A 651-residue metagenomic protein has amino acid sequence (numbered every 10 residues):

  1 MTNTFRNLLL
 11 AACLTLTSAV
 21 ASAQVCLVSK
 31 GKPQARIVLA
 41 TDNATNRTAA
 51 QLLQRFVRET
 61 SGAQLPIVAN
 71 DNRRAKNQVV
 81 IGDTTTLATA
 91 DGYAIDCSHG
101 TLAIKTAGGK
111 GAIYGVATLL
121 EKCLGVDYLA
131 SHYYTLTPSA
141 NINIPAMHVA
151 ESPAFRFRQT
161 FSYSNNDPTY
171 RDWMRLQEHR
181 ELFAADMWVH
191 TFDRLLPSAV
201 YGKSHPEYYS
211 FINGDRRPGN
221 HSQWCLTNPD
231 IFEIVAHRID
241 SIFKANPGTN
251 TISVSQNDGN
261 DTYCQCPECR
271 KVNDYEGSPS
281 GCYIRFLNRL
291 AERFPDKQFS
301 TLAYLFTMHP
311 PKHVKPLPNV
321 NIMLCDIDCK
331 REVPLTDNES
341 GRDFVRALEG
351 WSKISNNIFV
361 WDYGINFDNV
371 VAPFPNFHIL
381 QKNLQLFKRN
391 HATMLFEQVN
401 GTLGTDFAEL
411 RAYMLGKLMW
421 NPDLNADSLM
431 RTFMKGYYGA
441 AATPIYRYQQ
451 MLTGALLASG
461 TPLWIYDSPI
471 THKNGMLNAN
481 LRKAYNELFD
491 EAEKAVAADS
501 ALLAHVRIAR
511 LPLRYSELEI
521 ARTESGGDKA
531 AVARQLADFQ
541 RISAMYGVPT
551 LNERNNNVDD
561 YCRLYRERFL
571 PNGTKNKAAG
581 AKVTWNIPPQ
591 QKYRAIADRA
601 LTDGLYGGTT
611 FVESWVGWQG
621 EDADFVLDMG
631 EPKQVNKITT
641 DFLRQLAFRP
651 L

Functional and structural regions predicted by a protein language model:
M1-C26: Bacterial Sec-dependent N-terminal signal peptides
P33-Q34, D42-L52, F56, T60 (+5 more regions): Feature activates predominantly on carbohydrate-active enzymes
P66-T89: Short, well-ordered secondary-structure micro-motifs within conserved domains or adaptor modules
D230-E233, S241, R342-A441, R447: Structured mid-domain segments that build the active-site/substrate or prosthetic-cofactor binding neighborhood
S300-D328, V371-N376, G404-A412: Substrate-binding cleft/loops of secretory-pathway carbohydrate-active enzymes
L418-R594, D598: Catalytic domains of carbohydrate-active enzymes that cleave complex glycans
R568-V635, D641-P650: Disordered, acidic Ser/Thr/Pro-rich linker "stalks" and the adjacent N-terminal cap of the next globular domain
